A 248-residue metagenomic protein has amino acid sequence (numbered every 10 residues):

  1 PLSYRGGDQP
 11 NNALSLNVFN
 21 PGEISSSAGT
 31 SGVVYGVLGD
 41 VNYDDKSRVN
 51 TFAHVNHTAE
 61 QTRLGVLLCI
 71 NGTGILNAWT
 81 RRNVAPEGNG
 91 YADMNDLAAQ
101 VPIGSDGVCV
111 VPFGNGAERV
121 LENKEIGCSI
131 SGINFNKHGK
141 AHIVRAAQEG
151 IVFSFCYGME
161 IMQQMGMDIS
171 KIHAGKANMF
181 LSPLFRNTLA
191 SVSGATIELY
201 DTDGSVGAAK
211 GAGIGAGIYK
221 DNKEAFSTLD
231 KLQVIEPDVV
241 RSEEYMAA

Functional and structural regions predicted by a protein language model:
L2-S3, L199: Short pre-catalytic strand/loop immediately N-terminal to key active-site residues, enriched for Gly-Thr
G6-E23: Conserved phosphate-binding catalytic cores of ATP/NTP-utilizing and phosphoryl-transfer enzymes
N11-L14, G32-G36, V110: Short beta-strand scaffold segments in enzyme catalytic cores
S25-S26, Y35: Conserved active-site beta-strand element of glycosyltransferases/polysaccharide synthases
G36-A248: Glycine/Thr-rich phosphate-binding loops that ligate phosphate moieties of nucleotide and other phosphorylated ligands
